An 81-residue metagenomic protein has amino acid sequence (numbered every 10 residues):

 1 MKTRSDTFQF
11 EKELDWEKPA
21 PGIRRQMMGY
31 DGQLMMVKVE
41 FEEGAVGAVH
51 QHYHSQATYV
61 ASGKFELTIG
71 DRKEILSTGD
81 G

Functional and structural regions predicted by a protein language model:
M1-Q33: A short, N-terminal "cap"/entry segment at the start of jelly-roll beta-barrel domains of the cupin/DSBH fold
A20, M35-H52: Conserved short histidine dyad/triad with adjacent acidic residue
R25, M36-K38, L67: Short hydrophobic/aromatic-rich beta-strand segments that constitute the beta-sheet cores of beta-sandwich/beta-barrel
G32, Y53, I69-D71: A generic beta-sheet turn/junction motif
E40-E42, Q51-L67: Short, conserved beta-strand element in jelly-roll/cupin
R72-G81: Short acidic-glycine-tyrosine-enriched beta hairpin
